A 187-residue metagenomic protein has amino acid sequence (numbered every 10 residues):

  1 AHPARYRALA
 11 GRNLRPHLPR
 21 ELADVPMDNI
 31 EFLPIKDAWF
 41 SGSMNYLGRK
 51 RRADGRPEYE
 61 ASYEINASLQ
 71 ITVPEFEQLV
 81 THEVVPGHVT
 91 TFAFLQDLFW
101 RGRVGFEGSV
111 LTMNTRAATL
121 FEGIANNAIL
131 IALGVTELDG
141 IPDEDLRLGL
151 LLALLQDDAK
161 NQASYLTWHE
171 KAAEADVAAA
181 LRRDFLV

Functional and structural regions predicted by a protein language model:
A1-V187: N-terminal maturation segment of proteins
